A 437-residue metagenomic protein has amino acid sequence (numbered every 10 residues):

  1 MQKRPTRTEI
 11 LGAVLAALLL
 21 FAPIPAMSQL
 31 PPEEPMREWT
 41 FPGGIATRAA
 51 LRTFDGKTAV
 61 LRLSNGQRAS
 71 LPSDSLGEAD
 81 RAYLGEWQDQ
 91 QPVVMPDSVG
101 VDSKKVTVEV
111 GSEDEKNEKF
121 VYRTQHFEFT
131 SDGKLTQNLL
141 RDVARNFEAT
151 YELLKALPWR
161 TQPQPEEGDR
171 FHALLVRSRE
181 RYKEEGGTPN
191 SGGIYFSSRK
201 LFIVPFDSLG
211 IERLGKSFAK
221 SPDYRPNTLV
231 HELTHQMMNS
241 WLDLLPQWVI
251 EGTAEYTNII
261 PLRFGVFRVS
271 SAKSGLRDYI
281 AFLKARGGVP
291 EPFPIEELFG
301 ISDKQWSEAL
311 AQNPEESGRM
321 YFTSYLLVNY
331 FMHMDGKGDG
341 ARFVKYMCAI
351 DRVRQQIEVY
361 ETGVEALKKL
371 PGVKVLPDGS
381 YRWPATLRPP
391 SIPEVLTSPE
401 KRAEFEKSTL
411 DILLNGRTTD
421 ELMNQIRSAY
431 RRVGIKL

Functional and structural regions predicted by a protein language model:
Q2-V14: Bacterial N-terminal signal peptides that target proteins for export
G12-P23: Bacterial N-terminal signal peptides
M27-E152, A156-T161: Compositionally biased alpha-helical segments
L51, R81, A144-Y151, R170 (+7 more regions): Extracytoplasmic/secreted envelope proteins and their assembly/folding machinery, especially bacterial periplasmic
S64-N65, L175-E180, M332-D335: Short, flexible beta-strand-to-coil junctions
K116-Q247, R263: Juxtacatalytic substrate-recognition/specificity segment
I194-F206, Y224, L244-L437: Acidic/His/Gly-enriched intrinsically disordered linker/tail segments that often contain short helix/coil "MoRF-like"
